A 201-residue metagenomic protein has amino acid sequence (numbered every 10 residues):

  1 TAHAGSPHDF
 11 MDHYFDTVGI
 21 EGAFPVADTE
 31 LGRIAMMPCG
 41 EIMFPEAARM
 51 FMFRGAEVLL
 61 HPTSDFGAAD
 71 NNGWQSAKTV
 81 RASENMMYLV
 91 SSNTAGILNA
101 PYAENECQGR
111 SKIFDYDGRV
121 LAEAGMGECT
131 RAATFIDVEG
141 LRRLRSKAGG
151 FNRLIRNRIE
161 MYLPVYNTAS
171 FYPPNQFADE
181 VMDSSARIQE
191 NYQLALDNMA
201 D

Functional and structural regions predicted by a protein language model:
T1-E57, G67-A77: Active-site catalytic loop in hydrolytic enzyme cores
T29, T63, T134: Ser/Thr-centric signal marking residues that sit in or immediately flank functional binding/regulatory motifs
T63-S64, S92-T94: Short secondary-structure boundary segments
R81-A82: A generic structural signal for well-ordered alpha-helical segments
M86: Conserved HRD-motif arginine in the catalytic loop of eukaryotic-like protein kinases
N93-D201: C-terminal beta-strand edge segments of enzyme domains
